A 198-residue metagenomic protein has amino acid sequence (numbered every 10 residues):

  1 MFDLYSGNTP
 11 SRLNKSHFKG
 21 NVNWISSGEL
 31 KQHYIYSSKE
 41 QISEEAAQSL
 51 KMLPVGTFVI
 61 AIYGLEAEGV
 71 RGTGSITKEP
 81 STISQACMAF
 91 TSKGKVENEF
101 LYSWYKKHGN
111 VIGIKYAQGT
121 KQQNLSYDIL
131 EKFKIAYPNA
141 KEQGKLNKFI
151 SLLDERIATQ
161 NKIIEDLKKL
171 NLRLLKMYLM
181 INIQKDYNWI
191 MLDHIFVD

Functional and structural regions predicted by a protein language model:
M1-T9, Q32, K132, K185-D198: Non-catalytic DNA-recognition/assembly elements of restriction-modification systems
F2, S11-E44, D198: DNA target-recognition patches
R12, A46-A47, G119, S151 (+1 more regions): Short, solvent-exposed loop/turn positions at domain surfaces that link secondary-structure elements or cap domain
R12, P80-M88, Q118-G144: A short glycine-rich beta-alpha junction/loop motif
S26-S27, S37-K106: A short beta-sheet element
Q41-E44, M88-S92, K132-Y137, I190-V197: Short, well-ordered beta-strand elements within core beta-sheets of diverse protein domains
H108-N110: Conserved loop->alpha-helix
E131-R173, Q184, N188-I190: Amphipathic alpha-helical segments
